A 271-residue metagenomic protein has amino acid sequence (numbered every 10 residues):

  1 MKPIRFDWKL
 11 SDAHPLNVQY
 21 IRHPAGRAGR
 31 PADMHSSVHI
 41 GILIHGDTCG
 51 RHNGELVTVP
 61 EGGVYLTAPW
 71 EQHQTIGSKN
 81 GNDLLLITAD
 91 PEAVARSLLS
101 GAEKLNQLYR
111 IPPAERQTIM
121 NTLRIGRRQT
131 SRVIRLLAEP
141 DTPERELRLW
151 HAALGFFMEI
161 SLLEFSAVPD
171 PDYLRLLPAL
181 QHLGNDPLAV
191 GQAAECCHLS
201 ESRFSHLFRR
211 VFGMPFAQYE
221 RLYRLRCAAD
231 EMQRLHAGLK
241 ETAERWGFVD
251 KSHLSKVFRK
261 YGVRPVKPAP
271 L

Functional and structural regions predicted by a protein language model:
M1-F6, L10: N-terminal low-complexity or simple alpha-helical regulatory segments that function as activation/interaction modules
L10-Q107: N-terminal regulatory/effector-sensing and dimerization cores that precede helix-turn-helix DNA-binding domains
G46, G62-G63, F204, A228 (+1 more regions): Short hydrophobic/aromatic patches on the structural cores and recognition surfaces of FHA
G101-I160: Amphipathic alpha-helical segments enriched in hydrophobic/aromatic residues interleaved with Lys/Arg
G126-S131, L149-W150, S161-C197, M214 (+2 more regions): A short, Lys/Arg-enriched amphipathic alpha-helix from helix-turn-helix/homeodomain DNA-binding modules
R145, A237-E241, R245: Hydrophobic alpha-helical connector segments
F156-E164, F208, M232, P265: Hydrophobic recognition helices of helix-based DNA-binding modules
G191-Y223, A243-L271: Basic/polar phosphate-binding segments, predominantly the helix-turn-helix DNA-binding elements of transcriptional
